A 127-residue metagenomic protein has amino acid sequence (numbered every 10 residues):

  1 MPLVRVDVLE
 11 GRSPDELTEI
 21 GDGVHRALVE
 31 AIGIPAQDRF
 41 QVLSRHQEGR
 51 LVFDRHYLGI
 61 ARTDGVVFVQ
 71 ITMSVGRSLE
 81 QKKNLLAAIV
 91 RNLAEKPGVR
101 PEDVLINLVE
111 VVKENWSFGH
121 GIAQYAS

Functional and structural regions predicted by a protein language model:
M1-S127: Interaction-mediating elements
